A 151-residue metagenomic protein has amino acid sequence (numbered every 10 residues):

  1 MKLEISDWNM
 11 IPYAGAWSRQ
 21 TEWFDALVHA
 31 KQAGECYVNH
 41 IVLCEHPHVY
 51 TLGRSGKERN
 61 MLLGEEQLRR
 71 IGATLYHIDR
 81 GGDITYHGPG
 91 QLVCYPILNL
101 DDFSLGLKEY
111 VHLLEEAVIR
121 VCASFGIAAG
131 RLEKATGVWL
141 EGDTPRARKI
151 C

Functional and structural regions predicted by a protein language model:
M1-R146: N-terminal lobe of the biotin/lipoate ligase/transferase fold
I150: Histidine/acidic-rich helix-loop-helix segments that form or flank divalent-metal centers in metalloenzyme catalytic
